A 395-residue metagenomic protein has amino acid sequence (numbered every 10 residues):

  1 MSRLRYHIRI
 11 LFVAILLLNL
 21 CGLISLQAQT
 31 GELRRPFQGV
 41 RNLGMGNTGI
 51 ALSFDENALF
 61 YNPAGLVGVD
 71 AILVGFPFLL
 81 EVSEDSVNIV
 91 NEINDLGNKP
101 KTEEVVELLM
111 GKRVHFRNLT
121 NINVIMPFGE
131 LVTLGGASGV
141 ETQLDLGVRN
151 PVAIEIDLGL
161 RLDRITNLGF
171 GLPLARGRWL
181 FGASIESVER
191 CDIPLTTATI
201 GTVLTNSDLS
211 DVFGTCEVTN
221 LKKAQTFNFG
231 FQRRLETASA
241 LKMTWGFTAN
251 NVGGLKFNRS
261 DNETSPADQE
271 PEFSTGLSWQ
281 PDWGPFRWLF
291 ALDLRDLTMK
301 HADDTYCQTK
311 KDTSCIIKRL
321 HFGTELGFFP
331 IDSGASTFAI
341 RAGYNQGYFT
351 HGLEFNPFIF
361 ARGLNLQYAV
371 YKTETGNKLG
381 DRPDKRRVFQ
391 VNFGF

Functional and structural regions predicted by a protein language model:
S2-F12: Bacterial N-terminal signal peptides that target proteins for export
L11-G22: Bacterial N-terminal signal peptides
L23-A28: Sec/Tat signal peptide C-region and signal peptidase I cleavage site
Q29-F395: Subset of outer-membrane beta-barrel
